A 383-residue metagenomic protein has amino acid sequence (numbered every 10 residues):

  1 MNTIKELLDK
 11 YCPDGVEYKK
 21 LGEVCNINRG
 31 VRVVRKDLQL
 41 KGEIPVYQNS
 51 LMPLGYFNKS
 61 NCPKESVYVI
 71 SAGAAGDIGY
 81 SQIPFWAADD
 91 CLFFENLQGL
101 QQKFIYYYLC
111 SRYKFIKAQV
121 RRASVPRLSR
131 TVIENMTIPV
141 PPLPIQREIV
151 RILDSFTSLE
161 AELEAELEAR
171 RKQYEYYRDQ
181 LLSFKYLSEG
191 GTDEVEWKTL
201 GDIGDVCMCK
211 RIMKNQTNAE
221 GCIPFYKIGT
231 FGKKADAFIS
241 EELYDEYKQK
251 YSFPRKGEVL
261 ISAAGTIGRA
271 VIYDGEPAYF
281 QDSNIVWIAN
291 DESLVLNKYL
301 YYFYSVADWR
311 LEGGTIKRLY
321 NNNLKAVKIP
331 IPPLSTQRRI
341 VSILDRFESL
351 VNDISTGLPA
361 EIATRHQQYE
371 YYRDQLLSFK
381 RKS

Functional and structural regions predicted by a protein language model:
M1-K20, V140-W197, P330-S383: Amphipathic alpha-helical coiled-coil/heptad-repeat segments
K10-V31, D37, K41-Q48, G190-K210 (+1 more regions): Non-catalytic DNA-recognition/assembly elements of restriction-modification systems
K20, Y80, S129, E196-T199 (+2 more regions): Helix N-cap / beta->alpha transition motif
G22-S60, K64-A75, K214-D245, R255: DNA target-recognition patches
Q48-Y113, R122, S129, K227 (+1 more regions): A short beta-sheet element
W86-C91, S124-P141, Y279-V286, T315-L334: A short glycine-rich beta-alpha junction/loop motif
Y302-V306, G313-I316: Glycine- and charge-enriched low-complexity intrinsically disordered segments
